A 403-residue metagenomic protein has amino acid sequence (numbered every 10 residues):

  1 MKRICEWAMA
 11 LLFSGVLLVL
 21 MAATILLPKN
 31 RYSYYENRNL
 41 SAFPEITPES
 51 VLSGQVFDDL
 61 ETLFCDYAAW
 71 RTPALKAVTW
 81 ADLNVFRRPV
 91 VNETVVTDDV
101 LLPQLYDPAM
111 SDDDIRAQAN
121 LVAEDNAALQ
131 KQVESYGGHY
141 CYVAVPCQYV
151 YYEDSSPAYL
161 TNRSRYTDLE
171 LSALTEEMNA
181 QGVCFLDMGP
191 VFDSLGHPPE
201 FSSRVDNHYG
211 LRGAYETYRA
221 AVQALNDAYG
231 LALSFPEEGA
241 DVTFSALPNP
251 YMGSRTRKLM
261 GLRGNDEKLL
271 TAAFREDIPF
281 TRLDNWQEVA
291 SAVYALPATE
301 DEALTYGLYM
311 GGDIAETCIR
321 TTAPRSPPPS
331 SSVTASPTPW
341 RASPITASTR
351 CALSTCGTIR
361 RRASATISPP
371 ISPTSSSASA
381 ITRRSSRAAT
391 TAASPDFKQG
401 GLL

Functional and structural regions predicted by a protein language model:
M1-L403: Extracellular glycan-modifying ectodomains
